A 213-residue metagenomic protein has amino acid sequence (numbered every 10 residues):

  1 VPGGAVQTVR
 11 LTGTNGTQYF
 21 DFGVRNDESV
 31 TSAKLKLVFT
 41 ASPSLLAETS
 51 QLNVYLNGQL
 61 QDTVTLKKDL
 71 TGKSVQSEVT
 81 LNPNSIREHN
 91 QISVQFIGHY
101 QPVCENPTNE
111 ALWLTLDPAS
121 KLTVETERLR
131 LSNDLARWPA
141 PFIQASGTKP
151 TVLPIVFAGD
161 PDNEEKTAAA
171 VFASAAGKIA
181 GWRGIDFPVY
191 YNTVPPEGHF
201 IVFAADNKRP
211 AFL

Functional and structural regions predicted by a protein language model:
V1-G4, V9-T12, D27-E28, L37 (+1 more regions): Long, folded non-catalytic interaction modules
T14-Y19: Short linear interaction motifs
D21-V24: Short linear recognition/processing motifs and adjacent strand/loop elements at protein termini and domain edges
T31-A33: Short, basic/low-complexity N-terminal boundary segments at the transition from targeting/disordered tails
L35-A41: Aromatic/hydrophobic beta-strand junction motif of beta-rich domains
A41-A47: Extended, low-complexity, turn-rich repeat/linker tracts enriched in Gly/Pro/Ser/Thr and Asp/Glu that occur
